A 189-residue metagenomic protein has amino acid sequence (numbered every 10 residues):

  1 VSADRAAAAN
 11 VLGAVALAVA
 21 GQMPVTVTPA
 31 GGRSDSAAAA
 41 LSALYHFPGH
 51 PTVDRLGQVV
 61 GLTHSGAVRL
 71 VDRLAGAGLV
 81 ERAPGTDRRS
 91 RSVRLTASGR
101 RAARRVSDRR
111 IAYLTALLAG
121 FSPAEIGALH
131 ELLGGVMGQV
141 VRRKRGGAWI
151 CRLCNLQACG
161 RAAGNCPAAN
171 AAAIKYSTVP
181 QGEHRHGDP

Functional and structural regions predicted by a protein language model:
V1-G32, V179-P189: N-terminal leader segment of winged-helix/HTH proteins
S36-A43: Short alpha-helical "packing" element that flanks the helix-turn-helix/winged-helix DNA-binding module
F47-T52: Short capping segments at the starts of secondary-structure elements
R55-Q58: A short acidic, leucine-rich amphipathic alpha-helix
S65: Key DNA-contact positions within bacterial/archaeal DNA-binding proteins
D72-G127: Charged, amphipathic alpha-helical coiled-coil/dimerization segments
G127, E131-P189: C-terminal regulatory/oligomerization modules of transcriptional regulators
